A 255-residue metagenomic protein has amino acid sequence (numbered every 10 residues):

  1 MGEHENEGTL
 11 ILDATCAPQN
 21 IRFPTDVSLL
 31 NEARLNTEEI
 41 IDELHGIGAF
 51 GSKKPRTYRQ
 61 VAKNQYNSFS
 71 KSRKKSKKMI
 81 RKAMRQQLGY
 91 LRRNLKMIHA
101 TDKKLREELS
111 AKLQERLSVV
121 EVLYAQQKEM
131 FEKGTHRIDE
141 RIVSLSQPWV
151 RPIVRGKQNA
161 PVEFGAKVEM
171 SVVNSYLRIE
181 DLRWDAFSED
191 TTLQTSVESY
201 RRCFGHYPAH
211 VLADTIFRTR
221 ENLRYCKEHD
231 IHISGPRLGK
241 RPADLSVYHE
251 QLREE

Functional and structural regions predicted by a protein language model:
M1-E255: Anion-binding and metal-coordination hotspots
